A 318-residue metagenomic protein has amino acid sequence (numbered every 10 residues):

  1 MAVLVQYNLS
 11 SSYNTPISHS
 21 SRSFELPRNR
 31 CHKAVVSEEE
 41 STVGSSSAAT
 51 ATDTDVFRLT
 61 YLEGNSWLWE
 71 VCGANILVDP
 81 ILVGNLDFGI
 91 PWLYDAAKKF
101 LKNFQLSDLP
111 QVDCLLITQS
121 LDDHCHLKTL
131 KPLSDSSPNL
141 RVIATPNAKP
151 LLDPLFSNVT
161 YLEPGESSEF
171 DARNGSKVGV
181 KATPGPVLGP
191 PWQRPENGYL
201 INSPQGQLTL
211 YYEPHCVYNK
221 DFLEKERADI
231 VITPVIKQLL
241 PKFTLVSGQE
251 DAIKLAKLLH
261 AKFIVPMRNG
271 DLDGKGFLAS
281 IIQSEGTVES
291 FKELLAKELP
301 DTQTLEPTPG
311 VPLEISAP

Functional and structural regions predicted by a protein language model:
A2-V5: Context-dependent free N-terminus signature
Y7-Y13: A composition-driven surface/loop motif
S11, E38, D153-S176, E224-R227 (+1 more regions): Binuclear metal-ion centers of metallo-dependent hydrolases, dominated by the metallo-beta-lactamase
H19-P110, L162-R227, P241-T244, P309-P318: Core dinuclear metal-dependent hydrolase active-site scaffold
W67, D122, T129, A148-K149 (+3 more regions): Alpha-helix capping/helix-boundary segments
V78-D79, Q111-C125, I143-T145, L210-C216 (+4 more regions): Active-site neighborhood of phospho(di)ester-bond hydrolases with catalytic His/Asp-centered motifs
I90-A144, E226-I236: Active-site metal-binding motif and surrounding structural segment of the metallo-beta-lactamase
L130-S134, K149, G198, F222-L223 (+2 more regions): Short amphipathic alpha-helical segments and helix-helix/interface helices
